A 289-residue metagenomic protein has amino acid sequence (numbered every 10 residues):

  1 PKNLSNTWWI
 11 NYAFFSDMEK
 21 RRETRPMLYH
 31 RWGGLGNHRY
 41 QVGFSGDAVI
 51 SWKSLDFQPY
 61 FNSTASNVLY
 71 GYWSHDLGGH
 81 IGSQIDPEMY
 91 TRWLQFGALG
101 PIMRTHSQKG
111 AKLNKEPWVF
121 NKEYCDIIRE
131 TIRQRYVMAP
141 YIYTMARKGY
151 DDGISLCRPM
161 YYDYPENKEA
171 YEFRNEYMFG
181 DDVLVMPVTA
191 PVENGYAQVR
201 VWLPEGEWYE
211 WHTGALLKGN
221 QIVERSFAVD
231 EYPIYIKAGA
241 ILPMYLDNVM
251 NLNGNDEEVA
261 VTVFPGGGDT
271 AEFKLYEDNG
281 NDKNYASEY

Functional and structural regions predicted by a protein language model:
P1-E231, I236-K237, A271-E272, E277-S287: Catalytic-domain carbohydrate-binding cleft regions of carbohydrate-active enzymes
L242-Y289: Edge strands and adjacent loops of beta-rich recognition modules
